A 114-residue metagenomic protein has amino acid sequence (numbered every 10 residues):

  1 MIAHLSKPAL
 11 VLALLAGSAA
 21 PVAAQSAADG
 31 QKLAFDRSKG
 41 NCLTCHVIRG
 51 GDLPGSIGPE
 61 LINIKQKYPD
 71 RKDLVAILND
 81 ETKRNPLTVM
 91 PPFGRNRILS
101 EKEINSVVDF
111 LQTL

Functional and structural regions predicted by a protein language model:
M1-L10: Bacterial N-terminal signal peptides that target proteins for export
A9-G17: Bacterial N-terminal signal peptides
G17-R37: Electrostatic cytochrome c docking/interface patches
A34-F35, L43-N79, R95: Gly/Gly-Pro-rich "capping" loops immediately C-terminal to redox-active cysteine motifs in periplasmic/lumenal
G40: Cys/His-enriched microdomains
K72, I77, K83, R95-L114: C-terminal capping alpha-helices of c-type cytochrome domains
